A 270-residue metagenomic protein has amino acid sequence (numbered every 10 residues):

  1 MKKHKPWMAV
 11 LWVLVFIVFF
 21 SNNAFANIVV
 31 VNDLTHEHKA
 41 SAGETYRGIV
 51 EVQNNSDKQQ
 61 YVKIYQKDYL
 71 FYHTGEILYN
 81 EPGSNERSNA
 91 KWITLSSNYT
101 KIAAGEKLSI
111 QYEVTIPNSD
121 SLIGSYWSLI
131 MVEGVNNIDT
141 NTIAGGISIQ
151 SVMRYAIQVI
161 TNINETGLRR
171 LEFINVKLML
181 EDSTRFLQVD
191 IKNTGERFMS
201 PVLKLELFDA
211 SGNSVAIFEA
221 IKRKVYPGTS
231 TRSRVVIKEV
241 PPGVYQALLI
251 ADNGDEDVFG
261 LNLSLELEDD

Functional and structural regions predicted by a protein language model:
V10-F19: Bacterial N-terminal signal peptides
F20-A26: Sec/Tat signal peptide C-region and signal peptidase I cleavage site
N27-Q60, Y99, R170-T184: Beta-sheet-dominated interaction scaffolds and their linkers
V30-D33, D57-E113, V202-L205, D209-V215: Surface-exposed binding patches on compact interaction domains or structured appendages
R47-I49, T94-I102, E106-V132, I138: Ligand-binding face of N-terminal immunoglobulin V-set domains in extracellular IgSF glycoproteins
N55-K58, N118, N136, N193-M199 (+3 more regions): Short, acidic/polar linear motifs in exposed loop/turn regions
T100-L108, K222-S230, D257, L267-D269: Short proline/glycine- and polar residue-rich coil/turn motifs
Y126, I130, G243-L249: A short tyrosine-centered beta-strand micro-motif
